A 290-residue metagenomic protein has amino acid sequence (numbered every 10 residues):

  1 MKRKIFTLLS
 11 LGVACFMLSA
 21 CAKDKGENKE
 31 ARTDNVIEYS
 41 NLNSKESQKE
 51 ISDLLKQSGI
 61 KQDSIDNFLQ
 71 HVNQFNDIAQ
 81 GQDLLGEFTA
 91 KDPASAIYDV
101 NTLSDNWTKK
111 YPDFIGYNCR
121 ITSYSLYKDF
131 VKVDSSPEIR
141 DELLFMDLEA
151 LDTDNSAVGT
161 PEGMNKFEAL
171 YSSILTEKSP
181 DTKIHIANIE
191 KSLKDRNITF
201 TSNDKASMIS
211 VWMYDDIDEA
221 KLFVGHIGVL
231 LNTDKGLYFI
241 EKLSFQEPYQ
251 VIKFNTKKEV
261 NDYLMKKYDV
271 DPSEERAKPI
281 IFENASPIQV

Functional and structural regions predicted by a protein language model:
M1-L9: Bacterial N-terminal signal peptides that target proteins for export
M17-A20: C-terminal motif of bacterial Sec signal peptides marking the signal peptidase cleavage site
A22-D24: Bacterial signal peptide processing site
G26-I60: N-terminal low-complexity, Pro/Thr/Ser-rich intrinsically disordered segments that act as propeptides or flexible
E50, L54-Y214, K221-V224, N232-Q246: Acidic/His-rich structured neighborhood in mature extracellular/periplasmic domains
Y238-K242, Q246, N255-V290: Low-complexity, Gly/Ser/Thr/Pro-rich intrinsically disordered linker/tail segments
